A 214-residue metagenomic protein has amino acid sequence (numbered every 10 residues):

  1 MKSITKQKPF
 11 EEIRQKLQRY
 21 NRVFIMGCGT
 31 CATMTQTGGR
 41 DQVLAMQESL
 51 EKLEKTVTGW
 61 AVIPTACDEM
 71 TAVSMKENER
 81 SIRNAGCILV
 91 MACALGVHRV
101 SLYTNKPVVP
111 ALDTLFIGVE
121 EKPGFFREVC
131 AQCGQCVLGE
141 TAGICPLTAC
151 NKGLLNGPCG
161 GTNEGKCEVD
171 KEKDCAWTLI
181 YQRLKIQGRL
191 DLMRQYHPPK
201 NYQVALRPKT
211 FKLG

Functional and structural regions predicted by a protein language model:
M1-P64, K76-I88, L102-E140, I144-G214: Iron-sulfur (Fe-S) cluster-binding modules
C67-D68: ATP-dependent adenylate-handling ligase core
T71: Structured binding/interaction patches within domain cores
V90-A94: N-terminal glycine-rich "phosphate-gripper" loop used for MgATP/nucleotide binding and carboxylate activation
G96-H98: Short, well-ordered alpha-helical microsegments
